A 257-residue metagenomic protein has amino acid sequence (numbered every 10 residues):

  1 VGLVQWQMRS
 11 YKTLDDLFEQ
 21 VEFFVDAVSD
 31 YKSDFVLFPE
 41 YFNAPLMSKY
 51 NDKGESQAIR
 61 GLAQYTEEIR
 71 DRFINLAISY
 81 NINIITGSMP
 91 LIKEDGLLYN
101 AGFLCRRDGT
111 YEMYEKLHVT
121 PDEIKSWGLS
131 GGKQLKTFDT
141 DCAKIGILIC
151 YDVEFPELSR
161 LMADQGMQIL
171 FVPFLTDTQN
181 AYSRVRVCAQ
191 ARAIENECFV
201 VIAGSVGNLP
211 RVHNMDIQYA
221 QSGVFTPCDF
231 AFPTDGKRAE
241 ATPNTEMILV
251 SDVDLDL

Functional and structural regions predicted by a protein language model:
V1-Y11, L37, A101, K144-D152 (+1 more regions): Active-site-proximal beta-strand elements of phosphoester/diester hydrolases
Q5, R106, T226-C228: Residue-level signal for short segments within beta-strands and strand-turn junctions of well-structured beta-sheet
Q5-Q7, P39, E115, G204: Residue-level recognition of beta-strand->loop/alpha-helix junctions
W6-K12, K53-G61, A143-I145, Q168-D177: Short, basic, glycine/proline-bearing loop/turn elements
L14, F18, E22-R107, D177-A191: Cys-nucleophile CN-hydrolase/nitrilase-fold catalytic domain and related Cys-dependent amidase chemistry that acts on
A63-I85, E154-E246: CN hydrolase (nitrilase-like) catalytic-core segments centered on the catalytic cysteine and neighboring Lys/Glu
T86-G87, N100-L104, K136, I202 (+2 more regions): Short beta-strand scaffold segments in enzyme catalytic cores
L91-Q165, T178-A191: Active-site catalytic loop in hydrolytic enzyme cores
